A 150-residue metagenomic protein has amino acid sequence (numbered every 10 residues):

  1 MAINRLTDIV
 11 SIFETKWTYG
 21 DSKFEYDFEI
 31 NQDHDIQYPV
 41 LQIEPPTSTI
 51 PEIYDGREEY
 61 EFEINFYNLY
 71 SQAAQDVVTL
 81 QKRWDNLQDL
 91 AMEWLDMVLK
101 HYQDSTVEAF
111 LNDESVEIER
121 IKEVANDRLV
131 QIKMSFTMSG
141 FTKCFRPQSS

Functional and structural regions predicted by a protein language model:
M1-D55, H101-E108, S149-S150: Small/polar-rich, solvent-exposed N-terminal microdomains that initiate assembly or binding
M1-E14, Y54-E59, F66-L99: Extracellular/virion structural assembly segments
N4, D21-K23, I36-Q42, D85-T137: Acidic-leaning, charged glycine-interspersed low-complexity segments
Y26, T47, A74-Q81, S115 (+1 more regions): A near-ubiquitous, low-amplitude feature marking generic local secondary-structure context
S48-I50, S71, E123, F141-K143: Generic "edge-of-domain/loop-turn" microfeature
G56-A73, D127-F141: Oligomerization/assembly interface segments of phage tail-like spikes and tubes
T142-S150: C-terminal tail/extension regions appended to the core domain(s) of diverse proteins
